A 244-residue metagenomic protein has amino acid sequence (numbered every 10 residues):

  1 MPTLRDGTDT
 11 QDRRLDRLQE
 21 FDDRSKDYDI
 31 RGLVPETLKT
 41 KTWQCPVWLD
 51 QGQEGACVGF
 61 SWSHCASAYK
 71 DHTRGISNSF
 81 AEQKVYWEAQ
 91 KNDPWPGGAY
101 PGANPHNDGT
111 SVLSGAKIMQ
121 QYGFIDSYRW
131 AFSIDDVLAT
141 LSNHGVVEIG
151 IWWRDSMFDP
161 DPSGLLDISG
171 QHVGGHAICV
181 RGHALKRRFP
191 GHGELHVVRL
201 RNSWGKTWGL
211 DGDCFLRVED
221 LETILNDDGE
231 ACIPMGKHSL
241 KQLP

Functional and structural regions predicted by a protein language model:
M1-P244: Catalytic-core signature of thiol
